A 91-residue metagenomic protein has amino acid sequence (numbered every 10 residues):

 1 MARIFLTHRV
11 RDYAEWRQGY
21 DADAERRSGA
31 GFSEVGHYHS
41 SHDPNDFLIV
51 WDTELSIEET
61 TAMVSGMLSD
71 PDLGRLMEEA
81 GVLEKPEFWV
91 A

Functional and structural regions predicted by a protein language model:
A2-R9: Short glycine-/aliphatic-rich beta-strand segments at the starts of folded cytosolic domains
L6, I49-W51: Conserved RNP beta-strands of RNA recognition motif
R9-G19: Short, surface-exposed ligand-recognition loops at beta-strand->loop->(often short) alpha-helix junctions that present
R17-G36, D52-F88: An amphipathic, aromatic/His-enriched active-site/gating alpha helix that lines ligand/cofactor pockets
Y38-S40: Short beta-strand micro-motifs enriched in acidic
H42-D46: Short acidic/glycine-enriched loop/turn segments that link adjacent beta-strands
